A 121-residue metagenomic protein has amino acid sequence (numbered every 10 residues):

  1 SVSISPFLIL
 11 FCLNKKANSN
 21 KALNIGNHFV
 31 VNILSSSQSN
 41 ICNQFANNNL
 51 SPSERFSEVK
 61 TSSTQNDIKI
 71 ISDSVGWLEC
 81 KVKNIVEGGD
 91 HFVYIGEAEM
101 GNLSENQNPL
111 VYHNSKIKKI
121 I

Functional and structural regions predicted by a protein language model:
S1-I121: Basic, polyanion-binding surface patches
